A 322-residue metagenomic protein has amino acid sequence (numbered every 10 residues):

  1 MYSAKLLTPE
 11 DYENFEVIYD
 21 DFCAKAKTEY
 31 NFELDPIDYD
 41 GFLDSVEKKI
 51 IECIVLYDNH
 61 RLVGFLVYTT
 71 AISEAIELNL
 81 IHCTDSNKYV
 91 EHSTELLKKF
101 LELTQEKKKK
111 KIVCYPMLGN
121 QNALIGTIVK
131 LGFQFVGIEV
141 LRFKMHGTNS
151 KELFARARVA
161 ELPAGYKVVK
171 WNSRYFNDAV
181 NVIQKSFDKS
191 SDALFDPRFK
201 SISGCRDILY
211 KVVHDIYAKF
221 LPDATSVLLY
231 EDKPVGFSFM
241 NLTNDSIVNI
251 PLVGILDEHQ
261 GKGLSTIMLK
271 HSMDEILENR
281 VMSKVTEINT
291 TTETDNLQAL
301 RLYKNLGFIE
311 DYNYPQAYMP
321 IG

Functional and structural regions predicted by a protein language model:
M1-D20, Y166-L194: A short beta-loop-alpha structural element at the N-terminal edge of CoA-dependent acyl/N-acetyltransferase catalytic
I37-F100, T104, V235-V248: Conserved donor-binding loop and adjoining core beta-sheet/short helix segment in diverse acyl/aminoacyl transferases
I37-S45, L66-S73, A193-V248, V253: A conserved beta-strand-loop-helix scaffold within acyl/acetyltransferase catalytic domains
L78-S93, M117, V253-G261, E293: A short, internal acetyl-CoA/4′-phosphopantetheine-binding micro-motif in the GNAT/acyltransferase core
K88-E102, I255, G261-E278, R301-N305: Conserved acetyl-CoA-binding loop-helix of GNAT-fold acetyltransferases
K88-Y166, K170-N172, A317: Acyl-donor-binding surface of acyltransferase catalytic domains
V113-L124, D257, E287-L300, Q316-G322: Conserved beta-strand-loop-alpha-helix junction that forms the acyl-donor binding cleft
L118-I138, T266, T294-Y312: Conserved active-site alpha-helix within GNAT-family acetyltransferase domains
